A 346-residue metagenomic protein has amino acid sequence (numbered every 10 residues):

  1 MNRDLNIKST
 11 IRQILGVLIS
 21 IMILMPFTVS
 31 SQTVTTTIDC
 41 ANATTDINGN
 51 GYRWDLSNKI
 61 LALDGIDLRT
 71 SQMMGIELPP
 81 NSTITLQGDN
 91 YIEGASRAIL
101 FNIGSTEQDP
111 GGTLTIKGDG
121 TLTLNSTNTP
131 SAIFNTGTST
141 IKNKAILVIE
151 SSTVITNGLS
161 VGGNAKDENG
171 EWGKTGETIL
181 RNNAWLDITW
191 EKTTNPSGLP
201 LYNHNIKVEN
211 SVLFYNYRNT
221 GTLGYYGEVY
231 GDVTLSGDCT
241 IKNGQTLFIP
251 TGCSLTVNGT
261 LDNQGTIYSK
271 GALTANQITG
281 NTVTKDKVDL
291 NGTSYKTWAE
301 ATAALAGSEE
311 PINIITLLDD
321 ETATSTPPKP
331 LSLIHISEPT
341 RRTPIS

Functional and structural regions predicted by a protein language model:
M1-I11: N-terminal secretory signal peptides that target proteins for export/translocation
L15-P26: Bacterial N-terminal signal peptides
T33-A62, Y215-T234, K285-L318, T322: Acidic Gly/Asp/Thr-rich repetitive segments characteristic of extracellular carbohydrate-active and adhesion proteins
T36-N48, L61-G75, G88-A95, V233 (+4 more regions): N-terminal extracellular ligand-recognition/capping segment immediately after the signal peptide
T70-E77, S96-G104, L114-I116, S139 (+9 more regions): Short, T/G/N/S-enriched strand-turn elements that build extracellular solenoid repeat scaffolds
S71-M74, E93-A98, S126-A132, S152-T153 (+11 more regions): Short glycine/acidic-rich loop motifs that flank beta-strands on beta-rich extracellular proteins
E77-Y91, L100-N125, F134-N157, G162-T189 (+5 more regions): Surface-exposed loop/turn motifs in large extracellular/passenger domains
L331-S346: Residue-level detector of conserved catalytic or cofactor/ligand-binding positions in enzyme active sites
